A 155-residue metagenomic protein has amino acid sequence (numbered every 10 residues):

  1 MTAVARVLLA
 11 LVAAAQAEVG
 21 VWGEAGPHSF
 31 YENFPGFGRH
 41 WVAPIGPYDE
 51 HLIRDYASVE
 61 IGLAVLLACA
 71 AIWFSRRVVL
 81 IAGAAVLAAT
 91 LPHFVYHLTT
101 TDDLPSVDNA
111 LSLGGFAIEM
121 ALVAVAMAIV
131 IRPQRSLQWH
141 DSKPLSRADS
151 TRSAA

Functional and structural regions predicted by a protein language model:
M1-V19: Cytosolic juxtamembrane helix and N-cap/initiation of the first transmembrane helix
A14-L52, A57: Hydrophobic transmembrane helix segments
Y56-L67, E119-V123: Core segments of transmembrane alpha-helices that mediate helix-helix packing or line hydrophobic substrate/ligand
A64-A84: Juxtamembrane helix-break-helix junctions at the cytosolic face of small multi-pass alpha-helical membrane proteins
L91-D102: Transmembrane alpha-helical segments of integral membrane proteins
L104-A117: Non-cytosolic membrane-interface motifs at loop->transmembrane helix junctions
E119-H140: Membrane-water interface at the C-terminal end of transmembrane alpha helices
L137-A155: Short, highly charged, low-complexity non-transmembrane loops/tails of multi-pass membrane proteins
